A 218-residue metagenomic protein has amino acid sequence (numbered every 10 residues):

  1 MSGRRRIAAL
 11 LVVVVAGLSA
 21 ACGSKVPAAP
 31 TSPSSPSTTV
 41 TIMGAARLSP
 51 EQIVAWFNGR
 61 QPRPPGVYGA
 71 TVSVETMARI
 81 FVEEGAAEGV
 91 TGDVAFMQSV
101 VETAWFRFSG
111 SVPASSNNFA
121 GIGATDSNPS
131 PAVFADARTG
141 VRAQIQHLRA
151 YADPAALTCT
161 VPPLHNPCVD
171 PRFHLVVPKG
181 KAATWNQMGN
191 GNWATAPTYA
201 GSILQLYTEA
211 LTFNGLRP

Functional and structural regions predicted by a protein language model:
M1-L10: Bacterial N-terminal signal peptides that target proteins for export
L11-V15: Gram-negative bacterial Sec-dependent N-terminal signal peptides
L18-A21: C-terminal motif of bacterial Sec signal peptides marking the signal peptidase cleavage site
G23-M97, V101-P218: Catalytic cores of secreted/periplasmic lytic hydrolases that degrade extracellular macromolecules
